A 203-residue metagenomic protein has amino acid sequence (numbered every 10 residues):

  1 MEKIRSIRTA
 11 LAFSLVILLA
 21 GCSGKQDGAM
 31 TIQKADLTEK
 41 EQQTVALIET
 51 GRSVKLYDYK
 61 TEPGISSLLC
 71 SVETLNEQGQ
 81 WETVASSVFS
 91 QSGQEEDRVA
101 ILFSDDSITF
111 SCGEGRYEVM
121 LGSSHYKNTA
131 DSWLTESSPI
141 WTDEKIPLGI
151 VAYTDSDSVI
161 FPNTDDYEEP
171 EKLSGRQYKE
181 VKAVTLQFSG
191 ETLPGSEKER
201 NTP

Functional and structural regions predicted by a protein language model:
E2-L11: Bacterial N-terminal signal peptides that target proteins for export
K3, K25, K34, K40 (+7 more regions): Context-gated lysine
I7, Q42-T44, E169-E171: Sparse, context-dependent recognition of short Cys/His-centered cofactor- or disulfide-binding micro-motifs
F13-L15: N-terminal prepro-regions of secreted/extracellular proteins
L18-G21: C-terminal motif of bacterial Sec signal peptides marking the signal peptidase cleavage site
S23-S92: N-terminal export/targeting and maturation segments
V88-P203: Extracytoplasmic electrostatic interaction patches
